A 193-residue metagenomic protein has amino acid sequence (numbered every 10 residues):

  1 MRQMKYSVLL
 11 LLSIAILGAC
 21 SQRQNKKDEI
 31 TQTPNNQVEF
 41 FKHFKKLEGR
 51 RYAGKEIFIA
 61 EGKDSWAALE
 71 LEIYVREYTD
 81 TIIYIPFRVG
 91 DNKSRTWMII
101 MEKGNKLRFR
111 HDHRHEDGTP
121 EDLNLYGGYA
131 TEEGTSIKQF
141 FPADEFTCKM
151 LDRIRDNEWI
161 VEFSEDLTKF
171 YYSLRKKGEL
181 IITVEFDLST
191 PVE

Functional and structural regions predicted by a protein language model:
S7-A15: Sec-dependent N-terminal signal peptides
G18-A19: C-terminal motif of bacterial Sec signal peptides marking the signal peptidase cleavage site
T31-D64: Tryptophan-anchored aromatic micro-motifs
E56, I83-V89, R110-D112, Y172-R175: Short beta-strand segments that buttress and anchor functional surface loops
A68-E70, N92-W97, D156, I181-T183: Short, surface-exposed coil-to-beta transition loops
W97-F146: An exposed acidic His-Trp-rich patch
N124-Y129, L167-E193: Edge beta-strand at a domain terminus
I137-L174: Helix-rich interaction surfaces within compact, conserved domain-sized segments that mediate assembly or partner
